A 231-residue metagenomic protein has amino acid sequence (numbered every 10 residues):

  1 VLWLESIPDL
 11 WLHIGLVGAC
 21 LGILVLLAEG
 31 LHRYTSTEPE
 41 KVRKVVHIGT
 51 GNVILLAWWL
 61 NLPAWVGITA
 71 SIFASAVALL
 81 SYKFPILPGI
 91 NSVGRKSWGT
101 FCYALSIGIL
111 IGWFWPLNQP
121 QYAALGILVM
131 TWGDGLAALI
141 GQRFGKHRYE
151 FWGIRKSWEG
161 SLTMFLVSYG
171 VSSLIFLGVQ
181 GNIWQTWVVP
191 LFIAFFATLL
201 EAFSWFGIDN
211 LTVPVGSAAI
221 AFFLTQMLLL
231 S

Functional and structural regions predicted by a protein language model:
L2-L16, L26-G67, A78-G178, I183-L228: Interhelical loop and helix-boundary elements at the membrane-water interface of polytopic inner-membrane proteins
C20, L24: Glycine/aspartate-rich loop-and-adjacent alpha/beta segment that forms the canonical ThDP
A70-S71: Short beta-strand segments
